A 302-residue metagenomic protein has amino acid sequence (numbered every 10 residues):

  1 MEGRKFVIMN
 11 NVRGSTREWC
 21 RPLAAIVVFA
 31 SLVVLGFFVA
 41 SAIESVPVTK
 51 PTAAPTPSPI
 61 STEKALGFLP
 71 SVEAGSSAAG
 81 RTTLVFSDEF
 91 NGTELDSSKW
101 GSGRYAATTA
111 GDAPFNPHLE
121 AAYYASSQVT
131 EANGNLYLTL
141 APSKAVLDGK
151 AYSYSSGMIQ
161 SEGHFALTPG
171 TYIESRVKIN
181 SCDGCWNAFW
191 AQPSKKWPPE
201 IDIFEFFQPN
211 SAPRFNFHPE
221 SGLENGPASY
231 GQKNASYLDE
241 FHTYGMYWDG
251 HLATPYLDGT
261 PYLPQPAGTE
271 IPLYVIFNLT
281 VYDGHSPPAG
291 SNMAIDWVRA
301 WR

Functional and structural regions predicted by a protein language model:
M1-T16: N-terminal secretory signal peptides that target proteins for export/translocation
R13-V28: N-terminal Sec-pathway targeting helices
T16, T52-T56: Ala/Thr-enriched low-complexity intrinsically disordered regions
R21, S31, S45-V48: Eukaryotic intrinsically disordered, low-complexity regulatory segments
A24-F38: Hydrophobic membrane-insertion alpha-helices, especially the h-region of bacterial N-terminal signal peptides
G36-A53: Sec-dependent signal peptide cleavage junction
P57-R302: GH16 jelly-roll
